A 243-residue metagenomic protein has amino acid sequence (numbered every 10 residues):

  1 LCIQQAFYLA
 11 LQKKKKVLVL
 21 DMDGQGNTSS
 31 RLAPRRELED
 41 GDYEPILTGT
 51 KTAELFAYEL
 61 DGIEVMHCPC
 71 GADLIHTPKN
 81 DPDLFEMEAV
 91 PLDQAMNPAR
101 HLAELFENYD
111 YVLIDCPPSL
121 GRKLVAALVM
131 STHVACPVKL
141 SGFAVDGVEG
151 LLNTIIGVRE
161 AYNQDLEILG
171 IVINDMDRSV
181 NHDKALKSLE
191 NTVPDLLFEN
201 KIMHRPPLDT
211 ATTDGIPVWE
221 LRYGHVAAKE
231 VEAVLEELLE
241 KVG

Functional and structural regions predicted by a protein language model:
L1-G243: P-loop NTP-binding core
